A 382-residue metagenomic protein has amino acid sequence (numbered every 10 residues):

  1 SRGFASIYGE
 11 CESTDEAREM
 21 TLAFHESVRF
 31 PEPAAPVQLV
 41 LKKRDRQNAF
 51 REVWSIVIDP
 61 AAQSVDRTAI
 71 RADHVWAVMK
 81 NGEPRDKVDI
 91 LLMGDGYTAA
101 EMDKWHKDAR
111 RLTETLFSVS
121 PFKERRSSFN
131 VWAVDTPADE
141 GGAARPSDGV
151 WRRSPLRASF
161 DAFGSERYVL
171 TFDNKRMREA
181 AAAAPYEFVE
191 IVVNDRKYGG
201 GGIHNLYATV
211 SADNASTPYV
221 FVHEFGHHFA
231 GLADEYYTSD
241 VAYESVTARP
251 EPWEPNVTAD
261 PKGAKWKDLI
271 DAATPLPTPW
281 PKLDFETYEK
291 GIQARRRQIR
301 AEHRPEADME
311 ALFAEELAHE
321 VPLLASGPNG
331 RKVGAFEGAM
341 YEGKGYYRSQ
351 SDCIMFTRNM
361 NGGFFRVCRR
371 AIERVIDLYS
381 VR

Functional and structural regions predicted by a protein language model:
S1-D66: Beta-strand-enriched, solvent-exposed domains that form extended recognition/catalytic surfaces
S6-Y8, P84-E101, A158, R348-C353 (+1 more regions): Acidic/histidine-rich, surface-exposed loop or edge segments in extracytoplasmic proteins
D66-S118, A133-A143: Fold-level signature of zinc-dependent metallopeptidase catalytic domains
D86-D89, R125-N130, A184-V189, S351: Loop/turn elements at helix/coil->beta-strand transitions in domains of secreted/extracellular proteins
K104-W105, G200-F225: Short pre-active-site segment immediately N-terminal to the catalytic Zn-binding motif
T113, T217-E235: Active-site recognition of the HExxH zinc-binding catalytic motif
V131-H204: Active-site-proximal segments of metallohydrolase catalytic domains
Y236-R382: Replace "(M1/M4/M9/M12/WLM)" with "(e.g., M1/M4/M8/M9/M12/M26/WLM)" and add "not limited to" to clarify scope
